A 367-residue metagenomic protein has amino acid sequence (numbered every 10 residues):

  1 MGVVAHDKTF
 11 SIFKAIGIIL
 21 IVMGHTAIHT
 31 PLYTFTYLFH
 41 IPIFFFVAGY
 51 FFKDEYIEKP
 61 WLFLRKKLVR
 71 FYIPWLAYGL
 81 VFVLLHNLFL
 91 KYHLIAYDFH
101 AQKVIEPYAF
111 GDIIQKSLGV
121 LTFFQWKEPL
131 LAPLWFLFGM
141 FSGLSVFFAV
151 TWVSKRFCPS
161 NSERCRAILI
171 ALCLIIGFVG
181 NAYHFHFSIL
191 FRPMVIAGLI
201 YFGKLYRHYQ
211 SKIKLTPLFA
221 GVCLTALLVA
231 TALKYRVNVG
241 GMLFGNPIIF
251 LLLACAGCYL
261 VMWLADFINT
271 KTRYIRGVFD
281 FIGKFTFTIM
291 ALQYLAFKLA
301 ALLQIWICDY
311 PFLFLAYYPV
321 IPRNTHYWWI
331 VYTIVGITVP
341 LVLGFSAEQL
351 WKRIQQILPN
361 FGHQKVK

Functional and structural regions predicted by a protein language model:
M1-K367: Alpha-helical transmembrane segments and their immediate juxtamembrane cytosolic regions
